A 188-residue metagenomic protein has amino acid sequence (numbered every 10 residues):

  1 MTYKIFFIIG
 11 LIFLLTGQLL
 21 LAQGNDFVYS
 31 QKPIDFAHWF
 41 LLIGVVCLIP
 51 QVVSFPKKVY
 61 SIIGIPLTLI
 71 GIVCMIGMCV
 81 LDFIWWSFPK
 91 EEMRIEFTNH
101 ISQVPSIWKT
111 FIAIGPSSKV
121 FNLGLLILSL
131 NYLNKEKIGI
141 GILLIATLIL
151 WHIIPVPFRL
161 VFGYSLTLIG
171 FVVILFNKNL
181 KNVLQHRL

Functional and structural regions predicted by a protein language model:
M1-L188: Hydrophobic, aromatic-enriched alpha-helical segments typical of multi-pass transmembrane helices
